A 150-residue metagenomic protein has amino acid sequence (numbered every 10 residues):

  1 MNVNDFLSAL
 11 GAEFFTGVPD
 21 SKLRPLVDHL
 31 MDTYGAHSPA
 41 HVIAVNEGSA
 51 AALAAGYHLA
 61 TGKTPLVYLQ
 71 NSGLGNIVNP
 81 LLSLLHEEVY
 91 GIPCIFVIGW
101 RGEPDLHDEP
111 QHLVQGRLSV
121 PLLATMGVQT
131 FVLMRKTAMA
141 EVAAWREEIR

Functional and structural regions predicted by a protein language model:
M1-I149: Thiamine diphosphate
